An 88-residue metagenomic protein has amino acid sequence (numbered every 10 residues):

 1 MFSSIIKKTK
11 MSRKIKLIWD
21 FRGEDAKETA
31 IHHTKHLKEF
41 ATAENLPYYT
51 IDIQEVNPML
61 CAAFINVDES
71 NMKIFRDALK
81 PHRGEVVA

Functional and structural regions predicted by a protein language model:
F2-A88: Long, contiguous binding/interaction regions
